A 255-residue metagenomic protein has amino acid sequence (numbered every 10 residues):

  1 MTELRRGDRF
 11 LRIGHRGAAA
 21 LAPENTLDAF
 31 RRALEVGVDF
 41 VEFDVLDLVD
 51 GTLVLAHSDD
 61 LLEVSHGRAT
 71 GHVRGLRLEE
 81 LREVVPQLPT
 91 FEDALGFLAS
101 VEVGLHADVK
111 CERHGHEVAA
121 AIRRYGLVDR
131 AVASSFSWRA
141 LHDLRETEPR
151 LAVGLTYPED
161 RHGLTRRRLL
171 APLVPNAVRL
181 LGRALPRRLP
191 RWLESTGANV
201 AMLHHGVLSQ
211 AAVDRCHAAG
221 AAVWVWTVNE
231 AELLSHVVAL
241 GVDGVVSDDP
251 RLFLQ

Functional and structural regions predicted by a protein language model:
M1-Q255: Phosphate-group recognition and catalysis centered on beta-loop-alpha active-site segments
